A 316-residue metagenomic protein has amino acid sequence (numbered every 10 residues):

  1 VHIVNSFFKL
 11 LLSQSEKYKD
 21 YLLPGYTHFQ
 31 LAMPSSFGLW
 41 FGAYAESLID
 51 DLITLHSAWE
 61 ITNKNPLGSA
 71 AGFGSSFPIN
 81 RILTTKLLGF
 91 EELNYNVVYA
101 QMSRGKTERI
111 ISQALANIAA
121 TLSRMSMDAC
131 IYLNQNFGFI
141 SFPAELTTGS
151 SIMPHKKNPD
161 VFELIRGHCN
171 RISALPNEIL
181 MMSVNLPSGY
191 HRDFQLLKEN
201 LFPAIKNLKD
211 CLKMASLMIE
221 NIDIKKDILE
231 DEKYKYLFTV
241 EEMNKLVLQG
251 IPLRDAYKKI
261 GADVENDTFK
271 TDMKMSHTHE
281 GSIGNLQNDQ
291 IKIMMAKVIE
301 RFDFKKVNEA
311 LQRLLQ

Functional and structural regions predicted by a protein language model:
V1-S36, E92-T107, S183, Y190-F194 (+3 more regions): Long, non-coiled-coil amphipathic alpha-helical linker/lever segments that couple catalytic cores to other domains
V1-V4, F8, A45, Y257-I260: Hydrophobic face of alpha-helices
N5, P34-M182: Internal glycine-rich alpha/beta core junctions
L12, I82, M243-N244: Short glycine-/small-residue-rich flexible loop motifs, especially phosphate/cofactor-binding loops
E16-K19, L23, E60-N63, C130 (+3 more regions): Alpha-helical coiled-coil oligomerization motifs
G138, M153-Q316: Glycine-rich cofactor/substrate-binding loops
